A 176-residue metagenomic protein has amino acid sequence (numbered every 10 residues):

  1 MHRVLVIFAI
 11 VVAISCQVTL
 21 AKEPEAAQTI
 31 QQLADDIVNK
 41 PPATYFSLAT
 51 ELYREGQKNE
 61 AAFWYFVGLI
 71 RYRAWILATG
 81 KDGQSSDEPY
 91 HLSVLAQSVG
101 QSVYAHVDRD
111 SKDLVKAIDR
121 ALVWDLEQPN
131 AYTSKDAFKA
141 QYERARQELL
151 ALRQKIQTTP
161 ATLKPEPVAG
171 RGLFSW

Functional and structural regions predicted by a protein language model:
L5-S15: Bacterial N-terminal signal peptides
Q17-A21: Sec/Tat signal peptide C-region and signal peptidase I cleavage site
K22-I37, K81-W176: Long, low-complexity, acidic Ser/Pro- and Gly-enriched intrinsically disordered regions in large eukaryotic
I37, Y53-R54: Hydrophobic/aromatic side-chain positions at a characteristic register within alpha-helices of tetratricopeptide repeats
K58-A74: TPR/TPR-like (Sel1-like) alpha-helical repeat modules
